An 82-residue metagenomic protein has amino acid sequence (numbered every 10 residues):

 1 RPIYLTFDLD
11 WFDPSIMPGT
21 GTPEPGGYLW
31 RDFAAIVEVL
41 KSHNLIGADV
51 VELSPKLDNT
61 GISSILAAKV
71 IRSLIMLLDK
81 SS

Functional and structural regions predicted by a protein language model:
R1-S82: Catalytic cores of soluble, metal-dependent hydrolases
